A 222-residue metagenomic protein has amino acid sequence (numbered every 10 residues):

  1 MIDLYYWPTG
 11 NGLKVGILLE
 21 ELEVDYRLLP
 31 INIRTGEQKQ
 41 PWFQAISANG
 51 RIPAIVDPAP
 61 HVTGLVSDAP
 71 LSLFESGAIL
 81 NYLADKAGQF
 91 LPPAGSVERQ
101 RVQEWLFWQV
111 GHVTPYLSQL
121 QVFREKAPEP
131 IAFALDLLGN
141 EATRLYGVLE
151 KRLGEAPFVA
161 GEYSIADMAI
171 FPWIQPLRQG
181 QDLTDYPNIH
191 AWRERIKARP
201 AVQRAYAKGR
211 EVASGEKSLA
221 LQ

Functional and structural regions predicted by a protein language model:
M1-D136: GST-like domain detector, emphasizing the conserved glutathione-binding G-site in the N-terminal thioredoxin-like
L4-Y6, P30, A169-P172, A207: Short beta-strand segments
N32, I165, G209-R210: Short, solvent-exposed turn/loop segments enriched in Gly/Ser/Thr/Pro and often Arg
A45, I170, A198, A207-K208: Phosphate-coordinating loops and pocket residues in cytosolic domains that bind phosphorylated ligands
A78, N188, A201: Residue-level recognition of oxygen-bearing side chains
L83, V97, W105-A198: GST-like fold's C-terminal all-alpha helical module
R204-Q222: Terminal-tail/helix-coil boundary detector
